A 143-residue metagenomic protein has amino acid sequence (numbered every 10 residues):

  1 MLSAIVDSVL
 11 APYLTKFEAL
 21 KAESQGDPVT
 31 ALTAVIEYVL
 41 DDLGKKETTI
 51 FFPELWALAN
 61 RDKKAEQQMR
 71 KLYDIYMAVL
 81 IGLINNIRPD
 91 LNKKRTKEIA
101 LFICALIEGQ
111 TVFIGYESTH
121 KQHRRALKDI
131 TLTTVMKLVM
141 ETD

Functional and structural regions predicted by a protein language model:
M1-V9, Y13, E66-M69: Amphipathic alpha-helical segments enriched in hydrophobic/aromatic and basic residues that form the DNA-contacting
A4, S8, E18-E47, I99-I103: Hydrophobic alpha-helical connector segments
L14-T15, A19-T33, E37, K64 (+4 more regions): Inter-domain helical "communication" segments and dimerization helices that couple sensory or membrane-embedded modules
A31, G44-E66, G115: Amphipathic alpha-helical segments used for helix-helix packing
E66, R70, I87-L138, T142-D143: Hydrophobic/aromatic-rich alpha-helical bundle segments in the mid-to-C-terminal region
